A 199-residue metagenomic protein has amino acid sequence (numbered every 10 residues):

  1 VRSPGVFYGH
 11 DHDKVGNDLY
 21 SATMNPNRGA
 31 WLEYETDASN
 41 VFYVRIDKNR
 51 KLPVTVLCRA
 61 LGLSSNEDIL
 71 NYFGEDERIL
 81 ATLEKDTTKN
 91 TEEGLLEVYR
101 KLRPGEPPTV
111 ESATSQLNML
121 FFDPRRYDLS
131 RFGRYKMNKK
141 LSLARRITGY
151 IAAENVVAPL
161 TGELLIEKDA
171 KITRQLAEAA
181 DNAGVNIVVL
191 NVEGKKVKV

Functional and structural regions predicted by a protein language model:
V1-V199: N-terminal non-catalytic structural scaffold regions of very large proteins
